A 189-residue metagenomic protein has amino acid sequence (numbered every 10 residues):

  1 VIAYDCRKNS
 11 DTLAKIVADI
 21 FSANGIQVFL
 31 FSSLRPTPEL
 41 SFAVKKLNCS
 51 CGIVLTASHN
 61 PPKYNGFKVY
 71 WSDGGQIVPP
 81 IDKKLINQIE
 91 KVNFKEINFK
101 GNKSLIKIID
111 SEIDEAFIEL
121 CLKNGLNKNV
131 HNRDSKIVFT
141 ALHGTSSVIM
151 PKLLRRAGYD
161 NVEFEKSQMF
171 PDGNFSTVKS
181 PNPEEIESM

Functional and structural regions predicted by a protein language model:
V1-Y64, L153-M189: N-terminal small/polar loop signature for handling phosphorylated ligands or for N-terminal nucleophile
N65-M189: Gly/Ser/Thr-enriched, mixed-charge loops and adjacent short helices that form phosphate/oxyanion-binding elements
